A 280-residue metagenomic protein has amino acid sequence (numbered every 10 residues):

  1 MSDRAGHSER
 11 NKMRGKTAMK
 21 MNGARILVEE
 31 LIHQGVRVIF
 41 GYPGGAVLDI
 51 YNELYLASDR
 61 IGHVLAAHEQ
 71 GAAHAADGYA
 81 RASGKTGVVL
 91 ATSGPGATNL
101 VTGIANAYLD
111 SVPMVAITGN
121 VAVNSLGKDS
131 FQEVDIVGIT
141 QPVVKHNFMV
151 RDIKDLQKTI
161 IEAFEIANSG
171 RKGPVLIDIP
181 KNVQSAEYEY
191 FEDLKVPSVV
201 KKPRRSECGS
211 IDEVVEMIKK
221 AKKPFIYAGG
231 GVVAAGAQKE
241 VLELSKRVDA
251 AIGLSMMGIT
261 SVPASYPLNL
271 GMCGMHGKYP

Functional and structural regions predicted by a protein language model:
R4-A18: Short, Lys/Arg-enriched N-terminal segments with co-localized hydrophobic residues within the first ~10-30 amino acids
R14-P280: N-terminal alpha/beta PP-like core and its mobile active-site loop of ThDP/TPP-dependent enzymes
